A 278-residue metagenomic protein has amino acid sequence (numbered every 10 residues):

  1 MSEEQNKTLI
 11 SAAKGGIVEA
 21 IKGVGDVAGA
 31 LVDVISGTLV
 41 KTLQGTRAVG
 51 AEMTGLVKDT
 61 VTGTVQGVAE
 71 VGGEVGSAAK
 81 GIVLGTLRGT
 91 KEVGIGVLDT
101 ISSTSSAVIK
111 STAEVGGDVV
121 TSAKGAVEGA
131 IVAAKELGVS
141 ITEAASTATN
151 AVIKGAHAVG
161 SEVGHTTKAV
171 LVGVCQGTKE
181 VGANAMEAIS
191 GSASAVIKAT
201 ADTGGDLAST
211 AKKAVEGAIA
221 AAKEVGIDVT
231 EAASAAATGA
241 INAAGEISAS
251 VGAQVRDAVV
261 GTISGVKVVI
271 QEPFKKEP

Functional and structural regions predicted by a protein language model:
S2-P278: Extended, low-complexity, charged alpha-helical tracts that assemble into coiled-coils or amphipathic helices used
